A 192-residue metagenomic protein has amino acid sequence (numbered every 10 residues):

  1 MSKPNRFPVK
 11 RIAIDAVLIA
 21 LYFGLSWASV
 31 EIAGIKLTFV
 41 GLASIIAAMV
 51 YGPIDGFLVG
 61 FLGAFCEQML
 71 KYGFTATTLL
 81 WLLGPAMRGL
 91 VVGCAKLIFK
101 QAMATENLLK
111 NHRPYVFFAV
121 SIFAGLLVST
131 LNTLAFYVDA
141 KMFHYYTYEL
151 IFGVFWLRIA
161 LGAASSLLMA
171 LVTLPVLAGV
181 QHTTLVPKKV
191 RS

Functional and structural regions predicted by a protein language model:
M1-S192: Loop-helix junctions at membrane interfaces
